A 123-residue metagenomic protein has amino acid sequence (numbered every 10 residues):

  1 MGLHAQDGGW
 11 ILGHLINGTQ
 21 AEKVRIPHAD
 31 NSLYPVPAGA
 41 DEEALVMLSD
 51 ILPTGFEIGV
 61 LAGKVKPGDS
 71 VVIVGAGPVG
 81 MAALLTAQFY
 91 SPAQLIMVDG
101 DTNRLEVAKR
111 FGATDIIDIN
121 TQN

Functional and structural regions predicted by a protein language model:
M1-L33: Glycine-rich phosphate/adenylate-binding loop and adjacent beta-alpha elements of nucleotide- or dinucleotide-binding
H4, E42, K66-S70, R110: Domain-wide signal for the mature, well-folded portions of proteins, strongly enriched in nucleus-encoded organellar
L15-T19, A38-L61, I73-A82: A glycine-rich, Thr/Ser-enriched phosphate-binding loop motif common to dinucleotide/cofactor-binding enzymes
D30-S32, E42, P53, Q122: Active-site/binding-pocket entry motifs
L61-K66, Q88-F89: Glycine-rich helix-loop-beta junction characteristic of Rossmann-like nucleotide cofactor-binding loops
S70-A76, Q88-N123: Adenosine-nucleotide cofactor-binding segment
M81-F89: Surface-exposed amphipathic alpha-helices with a cationic face
